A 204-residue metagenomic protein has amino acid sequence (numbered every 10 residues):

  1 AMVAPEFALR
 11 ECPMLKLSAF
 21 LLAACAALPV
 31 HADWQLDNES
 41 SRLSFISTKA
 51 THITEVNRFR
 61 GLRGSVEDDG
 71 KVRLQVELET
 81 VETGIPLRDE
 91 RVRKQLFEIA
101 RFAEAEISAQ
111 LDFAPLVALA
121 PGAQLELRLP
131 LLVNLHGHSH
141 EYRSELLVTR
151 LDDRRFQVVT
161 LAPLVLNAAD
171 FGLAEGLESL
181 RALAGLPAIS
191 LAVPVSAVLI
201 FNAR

Functional and structural regions predicted by a protein language model:
A1-P13: Short, Lys/Arg-enriched N-terminal segments with co-localized hydrophobic residues within the first ~10-30 amino acids
L15-L21: Sec-dependent signal peptide recognition, specifically the positively charged N-region followed immediately by
A27-P29: N-terminal signal peptide c-region/cleavage motif recognized by signal peptidases
A32-R204: Low-complexity, acidic/polar, glycine-enriched regions of mature
